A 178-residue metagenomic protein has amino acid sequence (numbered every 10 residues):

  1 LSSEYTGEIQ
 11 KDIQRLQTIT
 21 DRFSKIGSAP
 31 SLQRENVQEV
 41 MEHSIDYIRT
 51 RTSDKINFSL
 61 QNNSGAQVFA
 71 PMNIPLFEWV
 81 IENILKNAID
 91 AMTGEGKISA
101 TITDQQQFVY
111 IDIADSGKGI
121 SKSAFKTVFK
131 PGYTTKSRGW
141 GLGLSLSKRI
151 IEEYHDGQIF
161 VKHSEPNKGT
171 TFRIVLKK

Functional and structural regions predicted by a protein language model:
S2-D54: Conserved DHp (HisKA) dimerization/phosphotransfer helix of two-component histidine kinases, i.e., the long coiled-coil
K55-V68, Q105: Conserved catalytic submotifs in the C-terminal HATPase_c
E95-Q107: Short beta-strand/loop element within the Bergerat-fold HATPase_c
D115: Acidic ATP/Mg2+-coordinating residue in the GHKL
I120-G132: Short conserved segment of the HATPase_c
G143, S147: Short alpha-helical Gxxx[C/S/T] motif in the catalytic ATP-binding
I151-E152: Detector for a conserved hydrophobic position within an alpha-helical segment of the HATPase_c
H155-H163: Glycine-rich ATP-binding loops of the HATPase_c
